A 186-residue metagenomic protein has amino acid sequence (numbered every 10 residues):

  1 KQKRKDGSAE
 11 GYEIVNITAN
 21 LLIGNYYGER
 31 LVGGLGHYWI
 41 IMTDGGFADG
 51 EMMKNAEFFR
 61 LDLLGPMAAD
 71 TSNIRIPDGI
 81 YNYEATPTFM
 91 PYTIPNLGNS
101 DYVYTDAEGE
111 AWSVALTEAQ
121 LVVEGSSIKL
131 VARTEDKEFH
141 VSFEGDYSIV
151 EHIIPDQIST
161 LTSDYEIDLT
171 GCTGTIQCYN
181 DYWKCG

Functional and structural regions predicted by a protein language model:
K1-L21, F59-L63, T117, R133-C172: Edge beta-strand at a domain terminus
Y27-V122, I158-G186: Surface-exposed helix/loop patches within compact recognition domains
M42-T43, L130-E135: Short beta-strand segments that buttress and anchor functional surface loops
